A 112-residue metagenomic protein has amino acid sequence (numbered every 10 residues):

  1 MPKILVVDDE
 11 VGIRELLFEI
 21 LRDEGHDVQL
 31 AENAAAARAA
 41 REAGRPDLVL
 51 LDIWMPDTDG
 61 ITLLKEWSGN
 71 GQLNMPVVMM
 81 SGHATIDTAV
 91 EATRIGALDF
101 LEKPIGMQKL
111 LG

Functional and structural regions predicted by a protein language model:
E10, I53-W54, M79: The short loop immediately C-terminal to the conserved phospho-acceptor aspartate in CheY-like receiver
R14, P56, N70, S81 (+1 more regions): The feature encodes the CheY-like receiver
E15-D23: Charged docking surfaces used in two-component/phosphorelay signaling
E32-A36, D59-T62: Acidic catalytic/metal-coordinating carboxylates
A39, I61-L73, E91: Short amphipathic alpha-helix used as the core "switch/output" element in two-component signaling
G44-L50, M55: Active-site beta3 strand of CheY-like receiver
D87, P104-G112: C-terminal output helix
